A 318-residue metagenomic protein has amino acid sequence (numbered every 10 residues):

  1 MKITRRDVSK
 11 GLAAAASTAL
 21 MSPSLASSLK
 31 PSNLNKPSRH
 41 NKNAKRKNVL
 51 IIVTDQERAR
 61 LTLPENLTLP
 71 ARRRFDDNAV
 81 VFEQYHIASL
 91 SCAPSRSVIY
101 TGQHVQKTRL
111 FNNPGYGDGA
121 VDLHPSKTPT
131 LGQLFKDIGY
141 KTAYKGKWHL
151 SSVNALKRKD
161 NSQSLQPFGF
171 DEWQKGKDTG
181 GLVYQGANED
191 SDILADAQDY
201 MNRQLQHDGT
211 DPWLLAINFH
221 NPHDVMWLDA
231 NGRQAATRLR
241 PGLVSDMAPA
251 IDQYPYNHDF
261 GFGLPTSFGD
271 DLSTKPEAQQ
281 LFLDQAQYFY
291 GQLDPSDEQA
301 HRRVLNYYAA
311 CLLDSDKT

Functional and structural regions predicted by a protein language model:
I3, D7-A16, P23, L29-T318: Formylglycine-dependent sulfatase
